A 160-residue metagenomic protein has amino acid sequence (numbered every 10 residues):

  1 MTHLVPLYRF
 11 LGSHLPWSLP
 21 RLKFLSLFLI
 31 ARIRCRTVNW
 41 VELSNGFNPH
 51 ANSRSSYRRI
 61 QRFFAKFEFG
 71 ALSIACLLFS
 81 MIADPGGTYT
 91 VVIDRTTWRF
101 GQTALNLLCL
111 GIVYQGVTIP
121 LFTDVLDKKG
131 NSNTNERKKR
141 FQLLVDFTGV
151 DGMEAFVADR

Functional and structural regions predicted by a protein language model:
M1-R160: Conserved, well-structured functional cores that handle cations and Mg-NTP chemistry
